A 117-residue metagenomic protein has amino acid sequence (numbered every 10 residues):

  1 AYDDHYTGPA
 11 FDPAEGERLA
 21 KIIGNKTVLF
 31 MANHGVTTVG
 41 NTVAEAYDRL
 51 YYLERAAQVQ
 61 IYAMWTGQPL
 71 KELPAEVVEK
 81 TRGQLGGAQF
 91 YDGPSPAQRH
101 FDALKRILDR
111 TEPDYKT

Functional and structural regions predicted by a protein language model:
A1-T117: Glycine-rich flexible loops
